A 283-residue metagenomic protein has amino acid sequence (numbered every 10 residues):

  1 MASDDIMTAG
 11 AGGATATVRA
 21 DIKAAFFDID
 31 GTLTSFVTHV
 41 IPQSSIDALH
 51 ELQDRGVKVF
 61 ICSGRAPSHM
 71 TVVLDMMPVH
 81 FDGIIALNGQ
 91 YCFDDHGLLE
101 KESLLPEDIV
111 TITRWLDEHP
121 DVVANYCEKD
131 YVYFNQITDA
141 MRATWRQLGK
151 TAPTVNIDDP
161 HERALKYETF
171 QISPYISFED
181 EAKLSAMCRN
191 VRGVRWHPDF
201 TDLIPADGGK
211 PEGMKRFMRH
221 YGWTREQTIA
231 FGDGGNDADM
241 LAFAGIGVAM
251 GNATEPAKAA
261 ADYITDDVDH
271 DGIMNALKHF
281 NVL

Functional and structural regions predicted by a protein language model:
M7, F243, V248, T254-L283: Asp-based, Mg2+/Mn2+-dependent phosphohydrolase catalytic module
D21-T38: Asp-based phosphoryl-transfer active-site loop
Q43-M141: Active-site phosphate-binding/coordination module
I46, H50, A238-D239, E255: Alpha-helical segments flanking ligand/cofactor-binding loops in enzyme cores
F60, I85, I229-F231, V248 (+1 more regions): Hydrophobic/aromatic beta-strand patches that form the interior of the parallel beta-sheet core in alpha/beta enzyme
H69-V72, K183, G213, D239-M240 (+2 more regions): Phosphate- and divalent-cation-binding pockets in alpha/beta enzyme and binding domains that engage nucleotide-derived
M77-H80, N88, M187-N190, F243-A244 (+1 more regions): Short, structured coil segments at secondary-structure junctions
W115, P120-F231, G235-F243, N252: Conserved acidic, metal-coordinating active-site core of Asp-based, Mg2+-dependent phosphoryl-transfer enzymes
